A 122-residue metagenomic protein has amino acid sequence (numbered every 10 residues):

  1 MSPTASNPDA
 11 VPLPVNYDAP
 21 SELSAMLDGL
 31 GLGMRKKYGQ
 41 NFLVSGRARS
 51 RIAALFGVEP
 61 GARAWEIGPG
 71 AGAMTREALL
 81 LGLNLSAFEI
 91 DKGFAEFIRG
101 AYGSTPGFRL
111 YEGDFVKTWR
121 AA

Functional and structural regions predicted by a protein language model:
M1-A122: Catalytic cores of RNA-modifying enzymes
